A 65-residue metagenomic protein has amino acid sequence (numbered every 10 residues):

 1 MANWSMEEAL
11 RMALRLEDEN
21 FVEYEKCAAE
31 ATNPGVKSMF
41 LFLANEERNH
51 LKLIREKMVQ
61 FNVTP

Functional and structural regions predicted by a protein language model:
M1-P65: Non-heme di-metal
